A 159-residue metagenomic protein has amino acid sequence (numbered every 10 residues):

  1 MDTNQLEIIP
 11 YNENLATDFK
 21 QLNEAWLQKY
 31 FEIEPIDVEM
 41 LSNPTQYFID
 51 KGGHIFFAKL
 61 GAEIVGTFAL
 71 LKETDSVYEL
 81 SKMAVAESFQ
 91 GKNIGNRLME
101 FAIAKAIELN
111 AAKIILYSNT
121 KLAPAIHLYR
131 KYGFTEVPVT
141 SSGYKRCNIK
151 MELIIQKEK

Functional and structural regions predicted by a protein language model:
D2-T3: Non-catalytic interaction/Regulatory regions outside core domains
L6, P10-S81, A86-S88, M99-F101 (+3 more regions): Acetyl-CoA-dependent GNAT
Y11, A112-I126, R130-Y132, P138-K159: C-terminal "cap" of GNAT-fold acetyltransferases
E63, Y78, A86-E100, L109 (+3 more regions): Conserved glycine-rich acetyl-CoA-binding loop
